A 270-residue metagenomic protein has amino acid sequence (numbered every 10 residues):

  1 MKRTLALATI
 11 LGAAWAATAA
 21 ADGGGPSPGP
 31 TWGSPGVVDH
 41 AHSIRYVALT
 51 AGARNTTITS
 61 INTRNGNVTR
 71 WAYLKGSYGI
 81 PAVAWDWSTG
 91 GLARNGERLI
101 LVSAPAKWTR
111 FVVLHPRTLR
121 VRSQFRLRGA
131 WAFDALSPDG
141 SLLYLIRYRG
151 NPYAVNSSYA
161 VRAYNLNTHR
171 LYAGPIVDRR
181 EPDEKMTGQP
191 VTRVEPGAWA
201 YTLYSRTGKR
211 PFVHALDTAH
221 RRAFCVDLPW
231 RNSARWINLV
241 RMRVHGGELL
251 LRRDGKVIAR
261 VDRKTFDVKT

Functional and structural regions predicted by a protein language model:
M1-D22: Secretory targeting and sorting signals
G23-W32, N67-A82, R120-R126, R170-D183 (+2 more regions): A short beta-strand motif characteristic of beta-propeller blades
G29-A41, S77-L92, G129-P138, R180-R193 (+1 more regions): Repeated scaffold domains used in trafficking and secretory/extracellular systems, primarily beta-propellers
H42-I44, G96-E97, D139-S141, P196-A198 (+1 more regions): Short coil/turn segments that connect the beta-strands within blades of beta-propeller domains
V47-A48, L101, L145-I146, Y201-T202 (+1 more regions): Residue position within the beta-strands of beta-propeller blades
A51-R54, A104-W108, P152-S158, R206-R210: Short, solvent-exposed loop/turn segments at conserved positions within beta-propeller repeat blades
T57-T59, R110-V112, A160-R162, F212-H214 (+1 more regions): A short loop-to-beta-strand structural motif that recurs across blades of beta-propeller domains
T63-G66, H115-L119, N165-H169, D217-R221 (+1 more regions): Short loop/turn segments that connect beta-strands within beta-propeller blades
